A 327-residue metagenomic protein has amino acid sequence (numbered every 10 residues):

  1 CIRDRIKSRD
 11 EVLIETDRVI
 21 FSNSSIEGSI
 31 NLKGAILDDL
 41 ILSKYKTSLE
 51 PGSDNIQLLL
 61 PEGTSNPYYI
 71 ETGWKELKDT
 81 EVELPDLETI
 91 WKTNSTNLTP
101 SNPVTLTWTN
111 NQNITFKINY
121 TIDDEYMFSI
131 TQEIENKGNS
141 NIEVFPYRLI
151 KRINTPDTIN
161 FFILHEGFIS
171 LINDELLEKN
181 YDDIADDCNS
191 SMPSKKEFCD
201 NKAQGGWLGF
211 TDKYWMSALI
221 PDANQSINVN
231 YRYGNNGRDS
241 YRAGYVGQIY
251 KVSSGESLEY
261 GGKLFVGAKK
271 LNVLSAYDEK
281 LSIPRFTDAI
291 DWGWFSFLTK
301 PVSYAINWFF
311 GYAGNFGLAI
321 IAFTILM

Functional and structural regions predicted by a protein language model:
C1-D4: Conserved small/polar residues in nucleotide/adenosyl-binding loops
E11-L13, R18-S25, S29-P284: Soluble non-transmembrane domains of integral membrane proteins
Y245-Q248, F286-W292, M327: Glycine- and acidic
G267-N315, A319: Interfacial loop/helix-cap signal at membrane boundaries in integral membrane proteins
L318-L326: Hydrophobic alpha-helical transmembrane segments of multi-pass integral membrane proteins
